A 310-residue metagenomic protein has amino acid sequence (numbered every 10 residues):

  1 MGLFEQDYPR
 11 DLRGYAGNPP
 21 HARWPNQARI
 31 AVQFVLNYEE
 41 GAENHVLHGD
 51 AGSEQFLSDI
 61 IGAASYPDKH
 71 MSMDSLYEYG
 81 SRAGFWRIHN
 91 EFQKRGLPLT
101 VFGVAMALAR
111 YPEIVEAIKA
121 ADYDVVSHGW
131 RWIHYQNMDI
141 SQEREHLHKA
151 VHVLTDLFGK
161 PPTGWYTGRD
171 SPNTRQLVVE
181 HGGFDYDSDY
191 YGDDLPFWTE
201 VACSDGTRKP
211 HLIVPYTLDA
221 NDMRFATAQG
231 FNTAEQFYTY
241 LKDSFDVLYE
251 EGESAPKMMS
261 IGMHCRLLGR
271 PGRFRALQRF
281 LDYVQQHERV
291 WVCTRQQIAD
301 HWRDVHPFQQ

Functional and structural regions predicted by a protein language model:
G2-L212, Y238-I261, L267-Q310: Catalytic alpha-helical scaffold of carbohydrate-active enzymes acting on polysaccharides/glycoconjugates
D205-F225: A structural motif
L218-T239: C-terminal amphipathic alpha-helical segment
